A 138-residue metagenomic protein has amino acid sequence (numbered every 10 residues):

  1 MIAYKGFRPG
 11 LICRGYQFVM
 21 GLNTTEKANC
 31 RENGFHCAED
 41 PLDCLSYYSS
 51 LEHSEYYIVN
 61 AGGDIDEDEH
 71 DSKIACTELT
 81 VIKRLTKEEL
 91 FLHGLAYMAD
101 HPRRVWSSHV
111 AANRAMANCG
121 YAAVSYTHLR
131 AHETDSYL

Functional and structural regions predicted by a protein language model:
M1-N33, S49-E55: ADP-ribose/NAD+-binding catalytic cleft of ART/PARP-like enzymes
E26-Y126: Charge-rich, low-hydrophobicity low-complexity segments
T127-T134: Conserved small/polar residues in nucleotide/adenosyl-binding loops
L138: Cytosolic catalytic cores of cyclic-nucleotide second-messenger enzymes
